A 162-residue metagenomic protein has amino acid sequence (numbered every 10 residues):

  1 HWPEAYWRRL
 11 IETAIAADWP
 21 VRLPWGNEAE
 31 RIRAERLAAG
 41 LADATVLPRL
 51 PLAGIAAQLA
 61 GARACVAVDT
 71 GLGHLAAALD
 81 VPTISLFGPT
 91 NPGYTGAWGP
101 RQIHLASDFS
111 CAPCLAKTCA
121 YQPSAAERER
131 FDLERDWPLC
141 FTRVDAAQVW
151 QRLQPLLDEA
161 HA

Functional and structural regions predicted by a protein language model:
H1: A short, basic/aromatic alpha-helical/loop segment that forms part of the nucleotidyl-sugar donor-binding site
E4-G93: Donor-binding and catalytic core of enzymes assembling or modifying cell-surface/extracellular glycoconjugates
A38, V46-P48, A77-H161: Nucleotide-sugar donor-binding patch of glycosyltransferase catalytic domains
